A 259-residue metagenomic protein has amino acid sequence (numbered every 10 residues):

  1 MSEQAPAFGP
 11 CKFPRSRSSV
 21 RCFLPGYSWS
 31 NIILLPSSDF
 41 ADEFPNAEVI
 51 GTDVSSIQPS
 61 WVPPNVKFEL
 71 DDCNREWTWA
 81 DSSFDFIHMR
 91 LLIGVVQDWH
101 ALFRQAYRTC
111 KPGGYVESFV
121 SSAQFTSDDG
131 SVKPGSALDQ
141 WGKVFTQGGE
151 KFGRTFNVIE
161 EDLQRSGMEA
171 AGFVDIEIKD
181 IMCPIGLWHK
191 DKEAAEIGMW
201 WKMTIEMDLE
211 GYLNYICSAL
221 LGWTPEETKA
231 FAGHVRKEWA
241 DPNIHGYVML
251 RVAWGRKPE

Functional and structural regions predicted by a protein language model:
S2-D81, F86, A101-R104: Class I SAM-dependent methyltransferase SAM/SAH-binding core
R15, L24, L34-P36, V54-I57 (+7 more regions): Conserved beta-strand elements of beta-rich interaction domains across eukaryotes, especially beta-propellers
F40, T52, E69-D72, D162-A171 (+2 more regions): Conserved NB-ARC/NACHT P-loop NTPase core of NLR-like innate immune receptors
D85-I93, F119: Residues lining the SAM
V96-D98: Short N-terminal helix/helix-N-cap motif within the alpha/beta-hydrolase-1
H100-Y115: A short glycine-rich, Lys/Arg-flanked "PGG" loop and its adjoining helix->strand segment in the class I
Y115-M207, L221: Conserved catalytic/acceptor-binding region of the Class I
A171-E259: C-terminal lobe and adjacent flexible extensions of AdoMet/dcAdoMet transferase-like proteins
